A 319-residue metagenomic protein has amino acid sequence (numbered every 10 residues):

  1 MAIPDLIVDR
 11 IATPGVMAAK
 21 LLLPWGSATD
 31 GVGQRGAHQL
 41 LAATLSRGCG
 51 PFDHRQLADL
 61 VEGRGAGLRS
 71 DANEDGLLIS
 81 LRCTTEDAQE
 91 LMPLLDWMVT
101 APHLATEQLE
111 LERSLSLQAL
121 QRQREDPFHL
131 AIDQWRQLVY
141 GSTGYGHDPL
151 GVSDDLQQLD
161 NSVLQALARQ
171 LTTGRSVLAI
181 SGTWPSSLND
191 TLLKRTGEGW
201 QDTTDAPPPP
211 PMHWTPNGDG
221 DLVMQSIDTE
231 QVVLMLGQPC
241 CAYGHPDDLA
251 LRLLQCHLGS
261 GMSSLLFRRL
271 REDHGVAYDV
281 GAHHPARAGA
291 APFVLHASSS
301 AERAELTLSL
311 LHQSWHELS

Functional and structural regions predicted by a protein language model:
M1-L60, R64, S80-C83, P93 (+2 more regions): His/Glu-rich zincin catalytic helix
Q56-P207, W214, C241, E272-S319: Charge-rich, well-structured scaffold segments of protease-associated domains
